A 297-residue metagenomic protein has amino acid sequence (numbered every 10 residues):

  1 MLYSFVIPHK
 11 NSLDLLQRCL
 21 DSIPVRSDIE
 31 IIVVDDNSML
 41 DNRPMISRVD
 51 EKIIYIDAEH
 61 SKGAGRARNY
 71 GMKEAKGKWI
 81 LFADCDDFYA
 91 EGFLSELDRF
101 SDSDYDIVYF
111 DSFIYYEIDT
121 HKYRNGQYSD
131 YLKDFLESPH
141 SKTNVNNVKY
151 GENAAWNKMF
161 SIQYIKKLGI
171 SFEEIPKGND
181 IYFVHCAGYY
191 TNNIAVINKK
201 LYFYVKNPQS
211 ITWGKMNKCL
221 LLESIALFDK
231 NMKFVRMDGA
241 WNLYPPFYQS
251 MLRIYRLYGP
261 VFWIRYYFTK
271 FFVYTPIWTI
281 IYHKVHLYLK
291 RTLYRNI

Functional and structural regions predicted by a protein language model:
I7-V25: Short, well-formed alpha-helical segments that are part of the catalytic scaffolds of diverse glycosyltransferases
L15-Q17, M39-R48, F88, G92: Acidic helix N-cap motif at the loop->helix transition within catalytic regions of sugar-transfer enzymes
S22, D35-M45, H60: A conserved acidic beta->alpha catalytic loop
V25, I53, R256-I297: Membrane-interface aromatic/basic loop that binds lipid-linked glycans or pyrophosphate carriers, typified by
A58-A75: Glycine-rich, basic loop-to-helix element that forms the pyrophosphate-binding segment of sugar-nucleotide handling
A64-R68, C85-I194, V205-C219: Donor-binding/catalytic cores of nucleotide-activated saccharide and glycerol-phosphate transferases/polymerases
I80: Short aromatic/hydrophobic "clamp" motif used to bind/position activated sugar donors
K199-P208, W213-W241, S250, P260-F271: Catalytic core of nucleotide-sugar-dependent glycosyltransferases
